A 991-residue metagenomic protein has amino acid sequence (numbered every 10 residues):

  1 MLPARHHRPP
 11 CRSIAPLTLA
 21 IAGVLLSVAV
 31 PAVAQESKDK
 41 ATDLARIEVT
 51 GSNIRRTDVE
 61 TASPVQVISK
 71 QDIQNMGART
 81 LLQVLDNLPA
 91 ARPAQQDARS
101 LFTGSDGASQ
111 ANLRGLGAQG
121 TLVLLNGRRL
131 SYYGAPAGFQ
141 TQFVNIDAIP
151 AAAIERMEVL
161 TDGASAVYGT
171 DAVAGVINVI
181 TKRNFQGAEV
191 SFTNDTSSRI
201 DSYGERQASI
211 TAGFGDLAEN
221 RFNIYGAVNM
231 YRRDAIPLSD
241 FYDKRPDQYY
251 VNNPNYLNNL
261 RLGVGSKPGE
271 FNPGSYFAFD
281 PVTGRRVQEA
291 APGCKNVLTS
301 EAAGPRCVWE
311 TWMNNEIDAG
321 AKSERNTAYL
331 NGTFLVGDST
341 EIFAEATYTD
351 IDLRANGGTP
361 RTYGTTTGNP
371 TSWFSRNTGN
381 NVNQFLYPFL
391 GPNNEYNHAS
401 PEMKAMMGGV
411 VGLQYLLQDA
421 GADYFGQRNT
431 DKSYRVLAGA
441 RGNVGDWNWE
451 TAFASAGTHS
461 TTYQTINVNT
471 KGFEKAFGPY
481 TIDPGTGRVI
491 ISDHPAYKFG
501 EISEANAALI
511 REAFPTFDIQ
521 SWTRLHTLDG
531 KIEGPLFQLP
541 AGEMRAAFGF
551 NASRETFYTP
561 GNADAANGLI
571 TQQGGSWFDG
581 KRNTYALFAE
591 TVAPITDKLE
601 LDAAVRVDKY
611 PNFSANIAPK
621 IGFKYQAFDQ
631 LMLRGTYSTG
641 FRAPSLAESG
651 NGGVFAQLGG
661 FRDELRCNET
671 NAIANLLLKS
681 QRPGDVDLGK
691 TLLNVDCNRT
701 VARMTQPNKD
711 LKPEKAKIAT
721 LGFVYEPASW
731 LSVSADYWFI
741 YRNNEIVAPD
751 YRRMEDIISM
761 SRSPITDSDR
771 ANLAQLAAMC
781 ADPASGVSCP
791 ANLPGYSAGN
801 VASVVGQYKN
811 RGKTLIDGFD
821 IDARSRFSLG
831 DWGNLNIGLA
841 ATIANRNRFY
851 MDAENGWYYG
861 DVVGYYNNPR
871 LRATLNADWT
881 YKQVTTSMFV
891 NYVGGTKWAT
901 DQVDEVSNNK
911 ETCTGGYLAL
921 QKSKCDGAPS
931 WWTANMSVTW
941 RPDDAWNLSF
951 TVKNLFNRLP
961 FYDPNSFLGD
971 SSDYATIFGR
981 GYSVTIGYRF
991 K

Functional and structural regions predicted by a protein language model:
M1-N87, I149, S209-G213, D338 (+2 more regions): N-terminal Sec signal peptide and the immediately downstream disordered periplasmic leader that contains the TonB box
L2-A4, S732, N743-N744, N845-R848 (+2 more regions): C-terminal beta-signal and adjacent terminal beta-strands/loops of Gram-negative outer-membrane beta-barrel proteins
L81-V84, L88, A111-N112, V144-D147 (+2 more regions): N-terminal periplasmic accessory domains that precede and gate Gram-negative outer-membrane beta-barrel machines
D86-R129: Extracytoplasmic beta-strand/coil segments of soluble accessory domains associated with Gram-negative outer-membrane
R128-T161: Short acidic/polar hinge/loop motifs at secondary-structure boundaries that mediate gating or recognition
G138, Y242-Y249, V282-S323, Y329 (+4 more regions): Surface-exposed, low-complexity loop segments enriched in small/polar and acidic residues
Y463, K471, S638, F655 (+4 more regions): C-terminal beta-signal and terminal closure region of outer-membrane beta-barrel proteins
A656, L835-R941, F956: C-terminal beta-barrel architecture of Gram-negative outer-membrane proteins
